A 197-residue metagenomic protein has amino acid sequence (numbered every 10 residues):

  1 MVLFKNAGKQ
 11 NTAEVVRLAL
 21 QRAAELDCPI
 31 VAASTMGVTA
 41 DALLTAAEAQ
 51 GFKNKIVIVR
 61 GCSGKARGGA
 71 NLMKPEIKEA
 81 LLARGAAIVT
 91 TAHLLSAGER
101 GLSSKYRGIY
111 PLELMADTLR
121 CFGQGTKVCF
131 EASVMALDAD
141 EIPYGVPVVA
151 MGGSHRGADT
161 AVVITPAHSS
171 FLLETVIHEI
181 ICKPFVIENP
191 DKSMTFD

Functional and structural regions predicted by a protein language model:
M1-L3, L112-D117, D191: Gly-rich Lys/Arg/Thr-decorated short loops/hinges at beta-loop-alpha junctions or inter-strand turns that position
M1-Q21: Glycine-rich phosphate-binding "P-loop"
R17, Q21-K74: N-terminal active-site beta-alpha-beta segment that forms phosphate/nucleotide-binding and substrate-recognition loops
Q21-E25, Q50, A80, L112-E113 (+3 more regions): Solvent-exposed alpha-helices and their adjacent loops that cap or buttress functional pockets in soluble metabolic
A33-S34, V59-R60, T91, V149-G153 (+1 more regions): Short beta-strand segments
F52-L112: Long, charge-dense
G85-G157: Long, charge-patterned amphipathic alpha-helical coiled-coil/hairpin "stalk" segments used as oligomerization
V146-D197: Glycine-rich, aromatic-bearing surface loops/beta-hairpins
